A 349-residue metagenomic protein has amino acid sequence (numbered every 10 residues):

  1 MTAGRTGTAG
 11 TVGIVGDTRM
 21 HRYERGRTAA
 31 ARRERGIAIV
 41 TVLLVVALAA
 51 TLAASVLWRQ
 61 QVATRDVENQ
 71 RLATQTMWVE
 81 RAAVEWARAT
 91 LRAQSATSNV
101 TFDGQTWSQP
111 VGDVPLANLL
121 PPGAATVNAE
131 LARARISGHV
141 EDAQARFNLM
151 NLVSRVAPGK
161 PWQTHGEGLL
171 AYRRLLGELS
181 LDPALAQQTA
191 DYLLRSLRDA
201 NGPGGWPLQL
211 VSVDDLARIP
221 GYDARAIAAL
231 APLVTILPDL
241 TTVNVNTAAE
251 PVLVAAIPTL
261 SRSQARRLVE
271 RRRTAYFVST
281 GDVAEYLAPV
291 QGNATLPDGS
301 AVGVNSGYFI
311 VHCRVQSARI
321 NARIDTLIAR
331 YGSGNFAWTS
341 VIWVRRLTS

Functional and structural regions predicted by a protein language model:
M1-R19: Small-residue-biased low-complexity repeat regions
T2-T6, Y23, A31-R174, I310-A329 (+2 more regions): Beta-strand/loop motifs with alternating small/hydrophobic and polar/acidic residues, enriched in the first structured
V15-A30: Short, low-complexity intrinsically disordered segments enriched in A/P/G/S/L with frequent Arg, especially at protein
E68, L72, L208, N305: Short, glycine/acidic-rich beta->alpha junctions
Q163-T164, L170-V211, I227-V278: Amphipathic, charged-and-aliphatic alpha-helical interface segments that function as noncatalytic docking
P220-V243, G292-I310: Alpha-helical interaction/regulatory segments in DNA maintenance proteins
A256, S261-T326, R330-S349: Extracytoplasmic/luminal low-complexity segments enriched in Pro/Gly and acidic/polar residues that act as flexible
